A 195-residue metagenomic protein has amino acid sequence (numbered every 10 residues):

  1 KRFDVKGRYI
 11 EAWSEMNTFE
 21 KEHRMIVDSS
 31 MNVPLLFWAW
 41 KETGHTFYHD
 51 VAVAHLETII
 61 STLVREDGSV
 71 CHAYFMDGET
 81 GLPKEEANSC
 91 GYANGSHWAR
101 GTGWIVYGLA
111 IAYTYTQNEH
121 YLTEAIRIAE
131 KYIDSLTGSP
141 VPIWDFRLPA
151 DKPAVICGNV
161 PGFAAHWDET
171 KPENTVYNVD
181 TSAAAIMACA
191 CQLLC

Functional and structural regions predicted by a protein language model:
K1-C195: Glycan-recognition and catalytic cores of secretory/periplasmic carbohydrate-active enzymes
